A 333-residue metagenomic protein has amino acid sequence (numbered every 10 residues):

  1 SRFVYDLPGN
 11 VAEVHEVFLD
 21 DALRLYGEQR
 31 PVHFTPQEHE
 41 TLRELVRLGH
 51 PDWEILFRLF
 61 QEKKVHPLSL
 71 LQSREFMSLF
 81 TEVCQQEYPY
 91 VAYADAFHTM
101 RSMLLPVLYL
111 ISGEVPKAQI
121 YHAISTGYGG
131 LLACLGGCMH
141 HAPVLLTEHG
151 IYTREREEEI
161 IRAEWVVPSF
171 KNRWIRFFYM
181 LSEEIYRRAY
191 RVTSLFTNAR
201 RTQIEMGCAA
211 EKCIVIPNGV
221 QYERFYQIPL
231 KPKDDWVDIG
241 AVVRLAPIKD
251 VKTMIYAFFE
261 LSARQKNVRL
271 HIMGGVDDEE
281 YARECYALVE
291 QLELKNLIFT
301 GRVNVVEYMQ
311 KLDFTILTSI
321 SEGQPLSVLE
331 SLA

Functional and structural regions predicted by a protein language model:
L108-K117, C138-M139, I151-Y152, S169-V192: Membrane-proximal helix-turn-helix segments that form the acceptor-binding/catalytic region of lipid-linked
E183-R187, G301-L312, A333: Short acidic alpha-helix that forms the nucleotide-activated donor recognition element in Leloir-type transferases
N198, G219: Carbohydrate-associated surface elements
P229-E260, H271: Conserved donor-binding/catalytic core segment of Leloir-type glycosyltransferases
R269-E284: Glycosyltransferase donor-sugar binding loop
A282-R302: Nucleotide-activated donor-binding/catalytic signature segment of Leloir-type glycosyltransferases, i.e., the conserved
T315-I316: A short hydrophobic beta-strand element within the catalytic core of glycosyltransferases that build diverse glycans
I320: Aromatic "clamp/platform" in nucleotide-sugar-dependent glycosyltransferases that forms part of the donor/acceptor
